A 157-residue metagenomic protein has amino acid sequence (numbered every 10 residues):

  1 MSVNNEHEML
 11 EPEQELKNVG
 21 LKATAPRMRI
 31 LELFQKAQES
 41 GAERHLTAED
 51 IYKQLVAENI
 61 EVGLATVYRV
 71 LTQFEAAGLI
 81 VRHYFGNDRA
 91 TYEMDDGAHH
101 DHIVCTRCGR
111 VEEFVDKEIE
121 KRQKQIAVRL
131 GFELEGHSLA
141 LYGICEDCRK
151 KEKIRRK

Functional and structural regions predicted by a protein language model:
H7-G20: Short, Lys/Arg-enriched N-terminal segment that forms or immediately precedes the first helix of a structured domain
A25, A37-L46: Short capping segments at the starts of secondary-structure elements
M28-L33: Pre-recognition alpha-helix immediately N-terminal to the DNA-recognition helix within helix-turn-helix or winged-helix
T47-Q54, V67: A short acidic, leucine-rich amphipathic alpha-helix
Q54, E58-N59, R107: Residues within the alpha-helical elements of helix-turn-helix
V67-A77: Basic amphipathic alpha-helical segments that dock to polyanions
A76-K157: Non-DNA-binding regulatory cores of transcription-related proteins, predominantly C-terminal effector-binding
